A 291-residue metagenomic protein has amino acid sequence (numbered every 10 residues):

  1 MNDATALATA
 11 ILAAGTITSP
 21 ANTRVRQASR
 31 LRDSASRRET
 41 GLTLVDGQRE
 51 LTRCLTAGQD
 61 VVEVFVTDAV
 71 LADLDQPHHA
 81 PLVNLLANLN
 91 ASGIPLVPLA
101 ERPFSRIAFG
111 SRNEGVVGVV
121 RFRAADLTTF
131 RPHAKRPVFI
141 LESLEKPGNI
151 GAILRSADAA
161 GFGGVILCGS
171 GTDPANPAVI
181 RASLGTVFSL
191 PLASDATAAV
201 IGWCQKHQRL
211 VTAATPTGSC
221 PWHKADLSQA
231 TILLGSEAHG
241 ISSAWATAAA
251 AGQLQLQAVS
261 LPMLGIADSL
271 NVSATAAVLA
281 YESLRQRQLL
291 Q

Functional and structural regions predicted by a protein language model:
M1-S111: N-terminal positively charged helical leader segments and presequences
I17, T43, E142-S143, C168-G169 (+3 more regions): Glycine- and other small-residue-rich loops at beta-strand/loop junctions that grip anionic moieties
G47, E145-A152, L270-T275: Amphipathic alpha-helical repeat scaffolds
Q48, A69-L71, P103, R123 (+2 more regions): Short glycine-rich anion-binding loops that position phosphate/pyrophosphate groups of nucleotides and phosphorylated
T56, H79, N88-A91, V97-A100 (+3 more regions): RNA substrate-binding interface of SAM-dependent RNA methyltransferases
G118, S156-A160, P174-T186, A248-Q291: Structured adenosyl-cofactor binding patch, chiefly the S-adenosyl-L-methionine
Q208, S236-G240, L284-Q291: C-terminal functional extensions of proteins
A213-A267: Active-site/ligand-binding-proximal alpha/beta "capping" segment
